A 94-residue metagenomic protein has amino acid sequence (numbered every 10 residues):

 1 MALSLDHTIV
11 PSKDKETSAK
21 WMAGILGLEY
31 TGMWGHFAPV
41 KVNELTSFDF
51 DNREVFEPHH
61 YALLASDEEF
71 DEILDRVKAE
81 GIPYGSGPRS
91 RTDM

Functional and structural regions predicted by a protein language model:
A2, I9-S47, E54: Core segments of cupin and vicinal oxygen chelate
T8, Y61: Hydrophobic adenine-recognition pocket in adenosine-nucleotide-binding enzymes
K15, A62-M94: Vicinal oxygen chelate
E29, F48-D49, P83-S86: A short linear hydrophobic-aromatic micro-motif
K41-N43, H60, M94: Short, solvent-exposed polar/charged micro-motifs at secondary-structure junctions
L45-S47, V55-E57, S66-D71: Short, charged/polar surface micro-motifs in flexible loops or helix N-caps
N52-R53, D75: Surface loops and adjacent helix of pleckstrin homology
